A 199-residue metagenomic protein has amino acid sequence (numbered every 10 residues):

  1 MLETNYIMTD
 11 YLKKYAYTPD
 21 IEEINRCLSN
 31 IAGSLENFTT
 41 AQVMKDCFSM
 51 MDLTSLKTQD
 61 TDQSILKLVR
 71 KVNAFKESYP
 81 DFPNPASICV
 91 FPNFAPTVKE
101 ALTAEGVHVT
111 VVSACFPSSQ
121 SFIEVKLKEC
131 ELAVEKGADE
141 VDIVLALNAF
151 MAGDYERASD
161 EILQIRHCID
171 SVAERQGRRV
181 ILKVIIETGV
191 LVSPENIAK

Functional and structural regions predicted by a protein language model:
M1-M51: Charged, compositionally biased N-terminal leader segments and the immediate start of the first structured element
S34-M50, T54-P83, N93-K199: Alpha/beta enzyme core
I88-V90: Short, hydrophobic beta-strand segments that form beta-sheet elements in well-ordered domains
